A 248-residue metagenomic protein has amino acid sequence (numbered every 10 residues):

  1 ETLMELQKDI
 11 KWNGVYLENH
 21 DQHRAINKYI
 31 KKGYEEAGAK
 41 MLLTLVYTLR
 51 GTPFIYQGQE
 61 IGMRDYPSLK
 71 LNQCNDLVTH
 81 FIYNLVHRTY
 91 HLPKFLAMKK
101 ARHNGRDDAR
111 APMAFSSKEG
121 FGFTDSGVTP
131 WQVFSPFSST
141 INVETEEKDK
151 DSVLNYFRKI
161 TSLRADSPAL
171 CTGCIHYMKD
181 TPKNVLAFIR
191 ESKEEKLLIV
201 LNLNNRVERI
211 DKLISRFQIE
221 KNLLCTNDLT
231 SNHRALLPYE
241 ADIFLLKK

Functional and structural regions predicted by a protein language model:
T2-M4, M98-A101, S231-N232: Short, P/G- and charge-enriched loop/turn segments at secondary-structure junctions
L3-D9, V15: Acidic (Asp/Glu)-rich catalytic clusters
W12-K32: Active-site clefts of carbohydrate-active enzymes
N19, L203, L246: Residues immediately flanking
H20, M113, I160, Y239 (+1 more regions): A residue-level signal for conserved active-site and pocket-lining positions in enzyme catalytic cores
G33-L197, L203-E208: Loop/helix patches that line or flank the sugar-binding groove of alpha-linked glycan CAZymes
V207-T226: Beta-strand-rich binding/interaction modules
S231-K248: C-terminal beta-strand-rich structural cap/linker in extracellular carbohydrate-active enzymes
